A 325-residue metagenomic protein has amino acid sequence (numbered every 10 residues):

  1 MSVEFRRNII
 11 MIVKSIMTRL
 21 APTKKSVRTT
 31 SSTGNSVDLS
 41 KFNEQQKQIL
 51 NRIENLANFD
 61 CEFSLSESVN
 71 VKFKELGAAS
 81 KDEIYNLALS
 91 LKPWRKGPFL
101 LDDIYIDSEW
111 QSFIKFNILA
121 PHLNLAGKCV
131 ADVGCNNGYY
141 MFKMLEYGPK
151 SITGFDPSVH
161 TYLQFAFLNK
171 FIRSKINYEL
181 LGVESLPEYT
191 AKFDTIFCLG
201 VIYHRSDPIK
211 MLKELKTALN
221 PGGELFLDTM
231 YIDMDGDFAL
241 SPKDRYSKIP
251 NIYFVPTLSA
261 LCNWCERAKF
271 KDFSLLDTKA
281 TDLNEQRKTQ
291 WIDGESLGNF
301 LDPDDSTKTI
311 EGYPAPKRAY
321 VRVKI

Functional and structural regions predicted by a protein language model:
I9-S112, K170, S241-K243, C262 (+2 more regions): N-terminal accessory regions of S-adenosyl-L-methionine
K128-N136: Conserved class I S-adenosyl-L-methionine
N137-G148: Conserved SAM-binding loop of SAM-dependent methyltransferases across substrates and taxa, primarily the Class I
R173-S185: Conserved SAM-binding strand-loop segment of SAM-dependent methyltransferases
P187-I196: A short acidic, Gly/Pro-enriched loop at the edge of an enzyme's catalytic core that lines a small-molecule cofactor
I209-E224: A short glycine-rich, Lys/Arg-flanked "PGG" loop and its adjoining helix->strand segment in the class I
M230-I252: Short, glycine-/aromatic-enriched active-site segment of Class I SAM-dependent methyltransferases
Y253-K269: Short alpha-helix
